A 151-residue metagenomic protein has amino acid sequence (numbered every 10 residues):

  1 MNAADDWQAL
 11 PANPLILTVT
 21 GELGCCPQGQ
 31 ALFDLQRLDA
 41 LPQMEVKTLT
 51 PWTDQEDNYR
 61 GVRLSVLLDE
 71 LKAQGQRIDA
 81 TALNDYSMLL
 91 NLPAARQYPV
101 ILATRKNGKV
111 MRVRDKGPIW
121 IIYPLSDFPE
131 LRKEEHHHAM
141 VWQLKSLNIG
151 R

Functional and structural regions predicted by a protein language model:
N2-R151: N-terminal intrinsically disordered, low-complexity segments enriched in P/E/S/T
